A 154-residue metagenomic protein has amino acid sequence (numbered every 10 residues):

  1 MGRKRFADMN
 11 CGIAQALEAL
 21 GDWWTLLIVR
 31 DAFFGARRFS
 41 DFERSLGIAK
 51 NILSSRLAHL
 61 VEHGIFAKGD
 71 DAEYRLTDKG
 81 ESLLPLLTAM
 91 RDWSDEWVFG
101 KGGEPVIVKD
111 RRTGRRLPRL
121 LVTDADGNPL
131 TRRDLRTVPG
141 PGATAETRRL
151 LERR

Functional and structural regions predicted by a protein language model:
M1-L20, L150-R153: N-terminal leader segment of winged-helix/HTH proteins
C11-I48: N-terminal helix-turn-helix DNA-binding core of bacterial DNA-binding proteins
G21, D70-A89: Basic, amphipathic "hinge/linker" alpha-helix immediately C-terminal to the N-terminal HTH DNA-binding motif
W24, G64-I65: Glycine-centered, phosphate/nucleic-acid-interacting loop/turn motifs that mediate DNA/RNA or nucleotide
F34-A36, E81, G114: Short, charged/polar surface micro-motifs in flexible loops or helix N-caps
F42, L53-H63: Basic amphipathic alpha-helical segments that dock to polyanions
T88-R154: C-terminal regulatory/oligomerization modules of transcriptional regulators
